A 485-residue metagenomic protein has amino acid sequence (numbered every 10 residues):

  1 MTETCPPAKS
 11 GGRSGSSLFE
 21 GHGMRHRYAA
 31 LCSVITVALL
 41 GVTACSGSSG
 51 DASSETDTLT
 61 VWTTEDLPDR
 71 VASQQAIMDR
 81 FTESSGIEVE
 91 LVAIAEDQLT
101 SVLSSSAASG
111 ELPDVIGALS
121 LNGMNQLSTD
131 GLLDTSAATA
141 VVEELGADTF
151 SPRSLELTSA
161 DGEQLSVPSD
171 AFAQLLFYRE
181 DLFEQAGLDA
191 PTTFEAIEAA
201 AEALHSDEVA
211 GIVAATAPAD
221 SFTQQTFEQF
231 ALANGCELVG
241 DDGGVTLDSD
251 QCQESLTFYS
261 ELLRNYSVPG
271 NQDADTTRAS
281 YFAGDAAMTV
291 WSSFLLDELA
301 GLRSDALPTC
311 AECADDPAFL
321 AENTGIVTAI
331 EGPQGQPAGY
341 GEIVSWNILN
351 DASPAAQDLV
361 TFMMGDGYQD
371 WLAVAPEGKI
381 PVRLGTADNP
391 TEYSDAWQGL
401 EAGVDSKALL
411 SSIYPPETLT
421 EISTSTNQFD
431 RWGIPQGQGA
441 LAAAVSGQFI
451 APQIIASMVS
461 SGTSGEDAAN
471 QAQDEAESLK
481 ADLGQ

Functional and structural regions predicted by a protein language model:
M1-T60, E83, D467-N470, D474-Q485: Short, low-complexity disordered leader/linker segments with a strong preference for bacterial N-terminal type II
E55-A76, E96, S221, G437-A443: Extracytoplasmic "Venus flytrap"
E55-D66, M78, I87-V92, D114-V115 (+3 more regions): Short, well-ordered beta-strand elements
R80-F150, E184-T192, A287-M288, R303-L307: Extracytoplasmic "Venus flytrap"/periplasmic binding protein-like
L121-A173, T223-T226, D315-I330: Hinge/lid segment of periplasmic solute-binding proteins
D161-P168, E195-V245, Q251-E254, A274 (+2 more regions): Extracytoplasmic/periplasmic solute-binding protein
A201, D242-G270, D315, F319-A329: Glycine-centered hinge/linker elements that transmit conformational signals in sensory and ligand-binding systems
L299-A300, D316-A318, G332-F449: C-terminal lobe and pocket-closing loops of periplasmic/extracytoplasmic Venus-flytrap solute-binding proteins
